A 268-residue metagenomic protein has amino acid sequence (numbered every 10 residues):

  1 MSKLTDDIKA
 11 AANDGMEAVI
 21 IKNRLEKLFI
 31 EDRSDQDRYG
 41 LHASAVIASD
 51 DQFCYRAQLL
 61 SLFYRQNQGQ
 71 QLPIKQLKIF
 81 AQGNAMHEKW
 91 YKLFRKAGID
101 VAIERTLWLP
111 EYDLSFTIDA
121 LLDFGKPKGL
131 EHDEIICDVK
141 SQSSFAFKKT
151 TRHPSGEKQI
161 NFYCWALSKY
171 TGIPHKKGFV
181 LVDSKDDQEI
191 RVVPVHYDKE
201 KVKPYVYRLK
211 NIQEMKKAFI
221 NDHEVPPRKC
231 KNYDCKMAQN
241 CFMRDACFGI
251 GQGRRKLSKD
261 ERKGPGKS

Functional and structural regions predicted by a protein language model:
M1-I135: Metal-dependent nuclease catalytic cores that hydrolyze phosphodiester bonds in DNA/RNA, characterized by
I8-K9, A166-S268: Metal-dependent nuclease catalytic regions and adjoining charged, substrate-binding loops involved in nucleic-acid end
L28, D37, L60, S144 (+4 more regions): General helical structural elements
C54, Y163, C241: A residue-level signal for conserved active-site and pocket-lining positions in enzyme catalytic cores
F63-I74, G98, D123-K140, D198-N211 (+1 more regions): Short, Lys/Arg-enriched charge-dense amphipathic segments
Q76, F80, T150-P154, K231: Short, charged/polar micro-motifs that form catalytic or ligand-binding hotspots
I103-K217: Mg2+/Mn2+-dependent nuclease catalytic core
